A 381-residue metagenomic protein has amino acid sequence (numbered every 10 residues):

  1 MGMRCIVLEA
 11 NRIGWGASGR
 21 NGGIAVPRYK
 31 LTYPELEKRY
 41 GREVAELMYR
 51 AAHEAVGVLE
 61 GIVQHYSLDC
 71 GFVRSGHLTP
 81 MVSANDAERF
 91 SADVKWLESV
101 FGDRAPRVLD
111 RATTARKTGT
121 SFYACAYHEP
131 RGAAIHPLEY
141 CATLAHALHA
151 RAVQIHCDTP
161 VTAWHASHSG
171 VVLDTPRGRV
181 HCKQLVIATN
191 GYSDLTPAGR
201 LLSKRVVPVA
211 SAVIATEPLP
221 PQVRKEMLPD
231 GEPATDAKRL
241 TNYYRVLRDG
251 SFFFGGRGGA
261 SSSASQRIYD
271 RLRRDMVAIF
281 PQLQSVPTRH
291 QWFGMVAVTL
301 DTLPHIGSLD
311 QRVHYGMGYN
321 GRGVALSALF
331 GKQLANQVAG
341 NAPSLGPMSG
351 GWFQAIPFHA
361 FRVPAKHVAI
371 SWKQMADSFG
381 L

Functional and structural regions predicted by a protein language model:
M1-R20: Glycine-rich FAD pyrophosphate-binding loop
C5, P106, V286: Hydrophobic anchor at the start of a short beta-strand that flanks the dinucleotide cofactor-binding loop
R28-A112: Dinucleotide-binding Rossmann-like beta1-alpha1 core, especially the glycine-rich loop that anchors the ADP
R42, D69-T79, T113-A147, R151 (+1 more regions): Helix-loop-beta segment of a Rossmann-like dinucleotide-binding subdomain
G57, H65-R74, V161-A163, H168-S169 (+1 more regions): Active-site substrate-recognition segment that forms the wall of the catalytic cavity or substrate channel
E88-V100, S121-Q184: Helical element adjacent to the flavin cofactor pocket in flavoenzyme catalytic cores
P106-D110, Q154-H156, R289-Q291: General small-molecule cofactor/ligand-binding pocket signal
F254, G258-F379: C-terminal catalytic lobe of FAD-dependent flavoproteins
